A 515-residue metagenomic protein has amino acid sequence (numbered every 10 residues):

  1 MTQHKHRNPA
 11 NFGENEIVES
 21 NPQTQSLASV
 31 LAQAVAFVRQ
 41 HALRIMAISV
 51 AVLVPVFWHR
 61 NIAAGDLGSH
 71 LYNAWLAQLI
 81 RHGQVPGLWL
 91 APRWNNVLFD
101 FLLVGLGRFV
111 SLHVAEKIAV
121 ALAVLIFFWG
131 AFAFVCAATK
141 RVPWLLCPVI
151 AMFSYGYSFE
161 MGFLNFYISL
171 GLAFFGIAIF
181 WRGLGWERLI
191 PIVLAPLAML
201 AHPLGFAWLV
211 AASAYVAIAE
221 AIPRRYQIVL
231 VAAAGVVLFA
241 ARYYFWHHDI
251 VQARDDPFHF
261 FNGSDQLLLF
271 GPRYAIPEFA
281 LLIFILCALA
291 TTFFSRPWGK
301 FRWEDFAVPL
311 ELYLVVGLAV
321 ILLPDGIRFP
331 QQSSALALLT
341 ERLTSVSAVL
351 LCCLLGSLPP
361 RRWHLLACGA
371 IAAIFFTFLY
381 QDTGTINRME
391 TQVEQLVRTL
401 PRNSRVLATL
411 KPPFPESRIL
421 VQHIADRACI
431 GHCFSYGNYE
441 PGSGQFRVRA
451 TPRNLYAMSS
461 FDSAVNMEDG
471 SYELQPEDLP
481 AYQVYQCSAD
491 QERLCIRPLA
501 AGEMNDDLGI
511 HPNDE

Functional and structural regions predicted by a protein language model:
V38-R39, A47, A131-S154: Transmembrane-helix signature of polytopic, membrane-embedded enzymes that assemble or transfer cell-envelope glycans
V52-H70, R81-G83, A91, N95-N96 (+2 more regions): Transmembrane catalytic cores of multi-pass membrane glycosyltransferases and polysaccharide-assembly enzymes
Y72-L76, W89-L112: Short hydrophobic/aromatic helix or loop-helix immediately within or flanking a transmembrane segment in polytopic
I118-A138: Transmembrane-helix motifs of polytopic, lipid-linked glycan transferases
F159-I168: Short acidic/glycine- and proline-prone juxtamembrane loop motifs at membrane-interface regions of multi-pass membrane
F175-L189: Membrane-interface transmembrane helices that cradle and orient dolichyl/undecaprenyl
S357-Q381: Signature aromatic-anchored transmembrane alpha helix within multi-pass, membrane-resident enzymes that catalyze glycan
I386, V397-Q491: Short periplasmic/luminal acceptor-recognition loop of GT-C membrane glycosyltransferases, typified by
